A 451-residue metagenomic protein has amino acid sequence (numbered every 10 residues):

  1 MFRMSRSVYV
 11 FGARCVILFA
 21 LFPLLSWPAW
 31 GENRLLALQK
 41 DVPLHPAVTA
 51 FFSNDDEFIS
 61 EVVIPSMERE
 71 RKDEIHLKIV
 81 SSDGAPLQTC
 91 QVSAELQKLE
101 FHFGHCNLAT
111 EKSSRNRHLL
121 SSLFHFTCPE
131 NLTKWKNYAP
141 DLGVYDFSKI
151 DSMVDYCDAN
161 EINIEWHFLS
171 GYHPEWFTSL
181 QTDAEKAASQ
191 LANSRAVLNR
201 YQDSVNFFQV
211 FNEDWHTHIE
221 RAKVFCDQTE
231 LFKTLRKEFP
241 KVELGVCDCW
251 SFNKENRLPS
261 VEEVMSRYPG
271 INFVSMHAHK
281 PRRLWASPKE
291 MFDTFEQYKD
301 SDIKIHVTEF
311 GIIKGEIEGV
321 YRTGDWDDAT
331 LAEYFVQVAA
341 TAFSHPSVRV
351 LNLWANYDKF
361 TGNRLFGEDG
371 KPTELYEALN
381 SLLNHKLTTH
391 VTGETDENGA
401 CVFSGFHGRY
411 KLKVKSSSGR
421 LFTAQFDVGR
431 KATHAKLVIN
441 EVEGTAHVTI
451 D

Functional and structural regions predicted by a protein language model:
C15-S26: Bacterial N-terminal signal peptides
N33-N107, W135-Y138, C226, L244-G245 (+2 more regions): Beta-strand-rich domain onsets/edges
P43-H45, Q97-D151, Y156, I162-N163 (+2 more regions): N-terminal substrate-binding region of glycoside hydrolase catalytic domains
H45-V48, R200, Q209, D214-E220 (+6 more regions): Aromatic-rich peripheral "rim/lid" segments of glycoside hydrolase catalytic domains that contact and position glycan
L77, T127, C157, F208 (+2 more regions): Conserved, mostly hydrophobic/aromatic
R115-F124, D151-E161, V197-Q202, K237 (+3 more regions): Acidic (Asp/Glu)-rich catalytic clusters
F124-L132, V205-N212, V246-D248, R257-P288 (+1 more regions): Aromatic- and acid-rich polysaccharide-binding/catalytic face of secreted or lumenal carbohydrate-active enzymes
A139-K149, W176-E262, R282-D293, Y321-Y334 (+1 more regions): Active-site cleft segment of glycoside hydrolase catalytic domains centered on the general acid/base Glu
